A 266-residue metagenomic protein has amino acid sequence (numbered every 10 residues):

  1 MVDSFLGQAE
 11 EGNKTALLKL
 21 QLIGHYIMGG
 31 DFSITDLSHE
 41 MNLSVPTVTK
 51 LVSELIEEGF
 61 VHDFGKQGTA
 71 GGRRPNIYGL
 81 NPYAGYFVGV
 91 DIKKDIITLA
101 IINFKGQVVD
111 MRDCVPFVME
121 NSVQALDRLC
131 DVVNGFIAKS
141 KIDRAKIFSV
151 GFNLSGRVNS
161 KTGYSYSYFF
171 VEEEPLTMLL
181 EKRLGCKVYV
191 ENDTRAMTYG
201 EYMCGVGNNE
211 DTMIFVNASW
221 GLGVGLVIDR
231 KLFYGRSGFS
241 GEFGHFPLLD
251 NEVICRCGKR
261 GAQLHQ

Functional and structural regions predicted by a protein language model:
M1-E40: Extreme N-terminal segment that seeds HTH/winged-HTH DNA-binding domains in transcriptional regulators
D31-F64: N-terminal helix-turn-helix
D63-F87, V190-M213: Conserved phosphate-binding catalytic cores of ATP/NTP-utilizing and phosphoryl-transfer enzymes
R74-M111, F215-I228, L232: Gly/Thr-rich phosphate-binding beta-strand-loop-beta motif of the actin/hexokinase/Hsp70
M111, N121-A125, G185-T194, G200-Q266: Glycine/GP-enriched mid-protein hinge/lid loop-to-helix segment characteristic of carbohydrate kinases
R112-G205, N209-T212: Glycine-rich phosphate-binding loop and adjoining helix at the ATP-binding site of ATP-dependent phosphoryl-transfer
